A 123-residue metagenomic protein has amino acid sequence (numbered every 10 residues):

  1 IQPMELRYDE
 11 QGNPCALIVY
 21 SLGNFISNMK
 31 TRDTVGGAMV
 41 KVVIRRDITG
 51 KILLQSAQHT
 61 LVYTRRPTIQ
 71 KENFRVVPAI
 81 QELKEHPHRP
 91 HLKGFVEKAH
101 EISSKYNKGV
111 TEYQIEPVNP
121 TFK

Functional and structural regions predicted by a protein language model:
I1-V40: Conserved beta-sheet core of the metallophosphoesterase superfamily
R32-K123: A short C-terminal boundary segment appended to hydrolase-like catalytic domains
